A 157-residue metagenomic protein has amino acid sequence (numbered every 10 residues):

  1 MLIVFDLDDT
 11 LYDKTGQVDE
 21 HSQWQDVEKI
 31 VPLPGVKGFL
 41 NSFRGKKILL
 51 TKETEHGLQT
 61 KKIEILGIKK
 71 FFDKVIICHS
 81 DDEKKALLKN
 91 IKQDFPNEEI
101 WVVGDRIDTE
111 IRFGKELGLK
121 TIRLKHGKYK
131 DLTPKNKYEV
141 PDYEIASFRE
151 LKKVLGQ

Functional and structural regions predicted by a protein language model:
M1-K29: Active-site neighborhood of HAD-like aspartate-dependent phosphohydrolases
S22-Q25, K46-T51: Solvent-exposed, charged interface segments at domain starts and junctions
K29-P32, C78: Catalytic beta/alpha-barrel core
K37, N41, K47-I48, T54-V102 (+1 more regions): Asp-based, Mg2+/Mn2+-dependent phosphohydrolase catalytic module
